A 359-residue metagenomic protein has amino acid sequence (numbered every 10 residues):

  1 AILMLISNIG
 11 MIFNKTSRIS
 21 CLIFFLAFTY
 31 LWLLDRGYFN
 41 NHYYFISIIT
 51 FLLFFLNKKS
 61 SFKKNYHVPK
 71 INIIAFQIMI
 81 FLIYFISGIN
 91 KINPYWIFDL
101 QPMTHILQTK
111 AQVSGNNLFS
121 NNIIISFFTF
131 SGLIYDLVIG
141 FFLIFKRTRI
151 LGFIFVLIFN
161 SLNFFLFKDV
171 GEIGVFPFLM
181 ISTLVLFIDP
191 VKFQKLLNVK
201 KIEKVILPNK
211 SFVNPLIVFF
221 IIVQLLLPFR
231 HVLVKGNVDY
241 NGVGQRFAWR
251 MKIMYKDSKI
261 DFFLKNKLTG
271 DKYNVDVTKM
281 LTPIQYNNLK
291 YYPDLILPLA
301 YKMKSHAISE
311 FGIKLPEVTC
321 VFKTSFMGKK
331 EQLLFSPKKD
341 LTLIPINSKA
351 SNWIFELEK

Functional and structural regions predicted by a protein language model:
C21-F24, N65-F85: Interfacial segments of alpha-helical transmembrane regions
F25-D35, Y84-S87, L157-K168, I222-F229: Aromatic-anchored segments of alpha-helical transmembrane domains
W32-Y43, F119, I123, F164-G174: Membrane-interface helix caps and helix-loop-helix hairpins in membrane proteins
S60-N72, F193-K210: Membrane-interfacial, low-structure loops and terminal tails that flank and connect transmembrane helices in multi-pass
I78-Q108: Transmembrane alpha-helix/helix-exit interface in multi-pass inner-membrane proteins
F127-D189, Y240: Membrane-water interface signatures at transmembrane helix termini and the short loops that connect adjacent helices
V205-V234: Internal/C-terminal transmembrane anchor helices
V243-K359: Extracytosolic and intramembrane catalytic regions of membrane-associated proteins in envelope/secretory systems
